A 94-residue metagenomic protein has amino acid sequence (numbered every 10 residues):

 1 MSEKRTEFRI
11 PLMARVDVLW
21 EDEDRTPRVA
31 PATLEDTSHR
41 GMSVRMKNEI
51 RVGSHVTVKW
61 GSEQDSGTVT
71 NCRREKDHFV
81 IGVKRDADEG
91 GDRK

Functional and structural regions predicted by a protein language model:
M1-K94: Structured alpha-helical
